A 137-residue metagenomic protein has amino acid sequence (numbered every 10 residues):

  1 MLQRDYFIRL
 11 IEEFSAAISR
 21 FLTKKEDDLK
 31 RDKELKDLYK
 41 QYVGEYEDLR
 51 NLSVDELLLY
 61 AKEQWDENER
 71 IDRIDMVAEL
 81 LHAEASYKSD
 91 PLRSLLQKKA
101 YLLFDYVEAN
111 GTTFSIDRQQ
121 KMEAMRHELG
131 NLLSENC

Functional and structural regions predicted by a protein language model:
M1-I74, Y106, E128-C137: N-terminal alpha-helical interaction modules that lie
A17, A78-L81, L103-F104: Non-transmembrane amphipathic alpha-helical segments
T23-D32, A85-L96: Short coil/turn connectors between adjacent alpha-helices in alpha-solenoid helical repeat scaffolds
L58, K62-W65, E84, P91 (+2 more regions): Generic preference for well-ordered secondary structure
E69-L92: Mid-chain, well-packed structural core segment of small domains
D90-C137: Amphipathic alpha-helical binding modules
